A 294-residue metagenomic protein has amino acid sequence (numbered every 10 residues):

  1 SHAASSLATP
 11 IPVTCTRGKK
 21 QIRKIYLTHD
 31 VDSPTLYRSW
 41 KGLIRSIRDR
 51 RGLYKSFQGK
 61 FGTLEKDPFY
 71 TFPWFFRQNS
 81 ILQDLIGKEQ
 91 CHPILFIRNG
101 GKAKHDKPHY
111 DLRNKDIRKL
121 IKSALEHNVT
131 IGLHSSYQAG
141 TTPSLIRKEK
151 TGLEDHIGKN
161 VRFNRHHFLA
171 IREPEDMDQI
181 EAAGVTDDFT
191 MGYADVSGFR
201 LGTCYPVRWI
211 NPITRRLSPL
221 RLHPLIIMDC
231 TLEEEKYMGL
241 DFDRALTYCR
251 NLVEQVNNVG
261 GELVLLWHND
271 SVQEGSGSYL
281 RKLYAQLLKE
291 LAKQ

Functional and structural regions predicted by a protein language model:
S1-L112, T203-Y205, P212-Q294: Terminal accessory/targeting
D30, H134, I180: Conserved hydrophobic/aromatic pocket- or pore-lining residues that grip, position, or stack substrates in active sites
S33-Y37, P73, R77-I171, N269: Metal-dependent polysaccharide deacetylase catalytic core of the NodB/CE4 family, i.e., the active-site-bearing domain
Q138-R216, L265, E274-G277: Catalytic domains of cell-wall/extracellular-matrix polysaccharide-remodeling enzymes, centered on de-N-acetylation
